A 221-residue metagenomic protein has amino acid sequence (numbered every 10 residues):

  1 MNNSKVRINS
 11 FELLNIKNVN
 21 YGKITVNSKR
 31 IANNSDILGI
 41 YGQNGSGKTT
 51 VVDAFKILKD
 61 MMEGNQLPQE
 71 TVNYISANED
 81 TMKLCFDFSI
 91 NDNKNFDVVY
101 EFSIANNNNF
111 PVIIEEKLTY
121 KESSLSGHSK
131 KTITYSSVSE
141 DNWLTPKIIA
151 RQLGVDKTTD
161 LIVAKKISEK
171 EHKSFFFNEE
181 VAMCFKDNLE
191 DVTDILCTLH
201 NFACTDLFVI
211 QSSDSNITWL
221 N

Functional and structural regions predicted by a protein language model:
M1-D60: Pre-Walker A-like glycine/lysine-rich segment at the N-terminus of P-loop NTPase domains
S4-V6, K17-V19, N93-D97, N108-I113: Coil-to-beta-strand transition motifs
N9, G22, M82-F86, V98-Y100 (+1 more regions): Hydrophobic residues positioned within well-ordered beta-strands of beta-sheet architectures
L13-N15, F86-K94, L118-E122: Short acidic, glycine-rich loop/turn motifs
N18, K29-I31, N91-N93, N109 (+1 more regions): Generic "edge-of-domain/loop-turn" microfeature
Y21, K94-V99, H128-T132: Short, mixed charged/polar active-site loops that provide acid/base catalysis or chelate metal/phosphate cofactors
V52-N109: Conserved P-loop NTP-binding catalytic core
A105-N221: Electropositive, glycine-dotted interaction segments that contact anionic polymers or phosphate-rich ligands
